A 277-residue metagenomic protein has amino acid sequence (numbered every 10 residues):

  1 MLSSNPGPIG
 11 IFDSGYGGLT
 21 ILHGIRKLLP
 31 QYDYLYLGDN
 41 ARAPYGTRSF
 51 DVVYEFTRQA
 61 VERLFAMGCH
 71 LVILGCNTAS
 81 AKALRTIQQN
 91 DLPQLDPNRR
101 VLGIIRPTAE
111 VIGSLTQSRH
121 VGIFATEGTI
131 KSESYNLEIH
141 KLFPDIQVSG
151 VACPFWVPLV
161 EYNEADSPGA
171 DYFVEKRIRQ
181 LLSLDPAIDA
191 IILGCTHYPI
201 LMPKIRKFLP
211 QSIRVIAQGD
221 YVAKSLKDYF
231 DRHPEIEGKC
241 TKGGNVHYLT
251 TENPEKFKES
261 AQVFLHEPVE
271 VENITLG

Functional and structural regions predicted by a protein language model:
M1-G277: Non-catalytic structural scaffold of enzyme domains
